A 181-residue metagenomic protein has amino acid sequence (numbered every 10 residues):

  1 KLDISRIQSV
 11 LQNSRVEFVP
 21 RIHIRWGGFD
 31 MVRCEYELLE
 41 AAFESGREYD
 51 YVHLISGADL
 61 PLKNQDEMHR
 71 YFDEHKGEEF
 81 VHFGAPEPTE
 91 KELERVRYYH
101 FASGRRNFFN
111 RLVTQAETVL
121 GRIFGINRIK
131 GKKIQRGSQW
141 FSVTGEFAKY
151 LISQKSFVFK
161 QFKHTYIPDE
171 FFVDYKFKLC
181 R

Functional and structural regions predicted by a protein language model:
K1-R181: ER/Golgi luminal nucleotide-sugar-dependent glycosyltransferases, focusing on the catalytic module
